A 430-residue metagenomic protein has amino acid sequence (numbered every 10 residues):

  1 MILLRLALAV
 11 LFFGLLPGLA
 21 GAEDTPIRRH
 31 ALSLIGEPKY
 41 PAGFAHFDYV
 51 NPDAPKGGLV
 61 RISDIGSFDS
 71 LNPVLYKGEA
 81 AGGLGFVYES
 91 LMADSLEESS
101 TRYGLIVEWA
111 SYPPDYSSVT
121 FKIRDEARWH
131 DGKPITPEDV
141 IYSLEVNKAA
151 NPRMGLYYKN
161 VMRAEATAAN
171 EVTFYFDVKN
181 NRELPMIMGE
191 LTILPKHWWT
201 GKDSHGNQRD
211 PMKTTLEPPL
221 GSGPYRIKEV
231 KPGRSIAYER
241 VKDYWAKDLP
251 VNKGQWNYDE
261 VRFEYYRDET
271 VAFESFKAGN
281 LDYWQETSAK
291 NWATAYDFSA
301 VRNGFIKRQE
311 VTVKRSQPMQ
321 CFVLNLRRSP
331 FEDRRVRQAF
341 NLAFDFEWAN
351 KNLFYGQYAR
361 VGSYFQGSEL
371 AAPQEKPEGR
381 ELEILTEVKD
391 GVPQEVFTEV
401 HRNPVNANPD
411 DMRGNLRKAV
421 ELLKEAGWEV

Functional and structural regions predicted by a protein language model:
I2, K122, L156-S204, P224-K231 (+1 more regions): Surface-exposed binding/hinge segments that line and control ligand-binding clefts or catalytic entry sites
R5-P17: Bacterial N-terminal signal peptides
E23-D115, K122, E145, L220-P224: N-terminal lobe/hinge region of extracytoplasmic solute-binding protein
R29-A31, G57-G66, E108, S118-F121 (+7 more regions): Short, well-ordered beta-strand elements
V50, L75-G83, W109-R153, T167 (+6 more regions): Aromatic- and charge-enriched surface segment that lines or borders ligand/interaction sites
S67, G85-S100, G189-R262, R267-V271 (+2 more regions): Gly/Pro-rich hinge or "lid" segments in bacterial periplasmic/extracellular proteins
A164-A166, K228-E239, E264-R328, R335-A339 (+2 more regions): Extracellular/periplasmic solute-recognition and catalytic clefts
E332-V430: Append "and occasionally in soluble cytosolic enzymes with long acidic Gly/Pro-rich linkers
